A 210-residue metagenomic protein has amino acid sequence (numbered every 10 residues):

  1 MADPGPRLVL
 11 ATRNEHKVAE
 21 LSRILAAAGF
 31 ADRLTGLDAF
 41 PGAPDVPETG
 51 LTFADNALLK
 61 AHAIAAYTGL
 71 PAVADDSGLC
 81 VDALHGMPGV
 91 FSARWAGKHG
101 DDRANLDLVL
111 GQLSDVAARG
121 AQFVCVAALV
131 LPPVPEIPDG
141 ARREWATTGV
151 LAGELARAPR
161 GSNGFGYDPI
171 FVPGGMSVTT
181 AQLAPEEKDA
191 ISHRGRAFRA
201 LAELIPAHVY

Functional and structural regions predicted by a protein language model:
A2-V9, E15-T35, A39-Y210: Anionic-ligand binding patches
